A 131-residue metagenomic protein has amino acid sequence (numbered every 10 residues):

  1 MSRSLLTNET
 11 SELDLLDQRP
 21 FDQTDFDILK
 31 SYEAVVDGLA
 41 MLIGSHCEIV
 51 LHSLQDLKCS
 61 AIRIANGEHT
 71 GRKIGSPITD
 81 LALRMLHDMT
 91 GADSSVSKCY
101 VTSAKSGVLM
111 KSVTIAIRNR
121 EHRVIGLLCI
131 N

Functional and structural regions predicted by a protein language model:
M1-Q55: Short, extreme N-terminal leader segments that mark the start of a protein/domain
L13-P20, K30, R63, G67 (+3 more regions): Generic alpha-helix detector with strongest preference for long hydrophobic helices that associate with membranes
V36-C99, S103-K105: Structured interaction and signal-relay segments at domain junctions
M85-N131: Sensory/regulatory domains in signal-transduction proteins
